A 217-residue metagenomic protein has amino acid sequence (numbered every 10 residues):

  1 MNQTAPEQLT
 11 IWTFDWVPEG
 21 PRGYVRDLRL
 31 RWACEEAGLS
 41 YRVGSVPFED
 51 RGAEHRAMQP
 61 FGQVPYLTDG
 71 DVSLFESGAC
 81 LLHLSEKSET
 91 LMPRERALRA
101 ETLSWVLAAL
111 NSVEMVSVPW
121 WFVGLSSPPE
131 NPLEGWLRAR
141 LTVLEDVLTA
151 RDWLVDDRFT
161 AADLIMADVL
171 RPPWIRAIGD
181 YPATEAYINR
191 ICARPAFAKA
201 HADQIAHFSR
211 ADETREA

Functional and structural regions predicted by a protein language model:
M1-P132, E145: GST-like domain detector, emphasizing the conserved glutathione-binding G-site in the N-terminal thioredoxin-like
T4-E7, V106-P195, A200: GST-like fold's C-terminal all-alpha helical module
G20-R22, I175, A202: Generic domain-boundary/flexible-linker signal
G44, S77, A183, H201-A202: Residue-level detector of family-conserved "landmark" positions at structurally sensitive sites
P47, A161, Q204-I205: Short, solvent-exposed turn/loop segments enriched in Gly/Ser/Thr/Pro and often Arg
E54, G179, T184, R210-D212: Residue-level signature of transmembrane alpha-helix interfaces in integral membrane proteins
A202-A217: Terminal-tail/helix-coil boundary detector
